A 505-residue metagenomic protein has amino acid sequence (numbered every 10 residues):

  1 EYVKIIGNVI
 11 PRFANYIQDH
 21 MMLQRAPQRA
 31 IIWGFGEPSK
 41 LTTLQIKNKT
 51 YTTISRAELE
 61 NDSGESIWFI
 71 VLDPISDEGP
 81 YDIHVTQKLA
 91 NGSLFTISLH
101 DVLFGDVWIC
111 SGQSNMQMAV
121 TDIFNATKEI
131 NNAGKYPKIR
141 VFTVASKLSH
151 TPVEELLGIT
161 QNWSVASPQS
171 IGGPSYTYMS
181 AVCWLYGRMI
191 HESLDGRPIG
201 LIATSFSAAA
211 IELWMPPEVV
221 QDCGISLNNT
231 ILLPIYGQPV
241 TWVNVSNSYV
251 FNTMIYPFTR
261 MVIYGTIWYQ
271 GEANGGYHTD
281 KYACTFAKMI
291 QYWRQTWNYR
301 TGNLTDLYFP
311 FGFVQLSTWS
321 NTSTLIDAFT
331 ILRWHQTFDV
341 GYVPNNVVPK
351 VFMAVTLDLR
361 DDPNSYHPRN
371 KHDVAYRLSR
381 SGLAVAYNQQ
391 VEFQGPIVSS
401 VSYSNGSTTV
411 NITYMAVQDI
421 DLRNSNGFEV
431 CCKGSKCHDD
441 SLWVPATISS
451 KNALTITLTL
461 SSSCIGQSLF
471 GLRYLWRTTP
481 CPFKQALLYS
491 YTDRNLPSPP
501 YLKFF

Functional and structural regions predicted by a protein language model:
Y2-F505: Cell-envelope and extracellular/periplasmic
